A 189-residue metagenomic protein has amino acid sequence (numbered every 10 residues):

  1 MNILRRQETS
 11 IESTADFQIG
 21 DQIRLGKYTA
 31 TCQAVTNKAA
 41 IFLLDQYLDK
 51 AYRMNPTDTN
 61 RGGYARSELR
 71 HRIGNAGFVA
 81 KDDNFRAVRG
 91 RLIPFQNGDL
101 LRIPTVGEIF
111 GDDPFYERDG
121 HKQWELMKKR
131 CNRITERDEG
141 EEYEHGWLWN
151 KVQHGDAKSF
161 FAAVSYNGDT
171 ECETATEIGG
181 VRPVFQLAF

Functional and structural regions predicted by a protein language model:
M1-F189: Collagenous Gly-X-Y triple-helix signature in extracellular proteins
